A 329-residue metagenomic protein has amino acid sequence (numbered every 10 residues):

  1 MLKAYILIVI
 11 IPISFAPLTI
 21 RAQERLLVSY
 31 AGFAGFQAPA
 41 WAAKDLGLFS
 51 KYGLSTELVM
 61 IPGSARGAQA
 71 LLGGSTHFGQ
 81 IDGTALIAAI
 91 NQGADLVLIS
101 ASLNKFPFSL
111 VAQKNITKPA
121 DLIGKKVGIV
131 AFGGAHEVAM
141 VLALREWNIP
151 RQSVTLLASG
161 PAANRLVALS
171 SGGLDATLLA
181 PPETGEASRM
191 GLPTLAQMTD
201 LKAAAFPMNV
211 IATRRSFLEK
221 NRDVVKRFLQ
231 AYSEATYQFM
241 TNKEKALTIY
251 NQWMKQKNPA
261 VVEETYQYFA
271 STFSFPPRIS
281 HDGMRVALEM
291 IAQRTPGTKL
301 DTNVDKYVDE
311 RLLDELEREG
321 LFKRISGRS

Functional and structural regions predicted by a protein language model:
M1-L2: N-terminal secretory signal peptides that target proteins for export/translocation
Y5-A16: Bacterial N-terminal signal peptides
P17-R21: Signal peptide processing junction and immediate N-terminal pro/mature segment of secreted/exported proteins
A22-S171, D175-P181, T194-M198, A205: Short, glycine-/small- and polar/acidic-enriched structural segments that line small-molecule recognition paths
Q37, A68, G83-L86, E137 (+9 more regions): Extracytoplasmic/secreted envelope proteins and their assembly/folding machinery, especially bacterial periplasmic
T84-A85, A163-Q256: Pocket-lining segment of extracytoplasmic ligand-binding domains
E219-L300: Secondary-structure end/capping motifs
A292-S329: Conserved C-terminal helix/tail region of periplasmic/extracytoplasmic solute-binding proteins
